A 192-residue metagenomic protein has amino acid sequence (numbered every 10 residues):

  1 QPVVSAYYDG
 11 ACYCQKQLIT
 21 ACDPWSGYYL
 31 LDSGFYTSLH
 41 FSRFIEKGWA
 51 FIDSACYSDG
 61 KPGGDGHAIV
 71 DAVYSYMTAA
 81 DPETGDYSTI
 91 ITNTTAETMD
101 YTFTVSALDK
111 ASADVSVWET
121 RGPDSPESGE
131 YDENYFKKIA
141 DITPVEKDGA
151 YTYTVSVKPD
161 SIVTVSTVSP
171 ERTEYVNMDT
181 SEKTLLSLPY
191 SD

Functional and structural regions predicted by a protein language model:
Q1-H67: Aromatic/acidic polysaccharide-binding cleft in carbohydrate-active enzymes
I19, I45, I52, I69 (+4 more regions): Weak global preference for isoleucine
T20, L39, M77-A79, I90 (+1 more regions): Residues in well-ordered beta-strands of folded domains
D23-P24, C56-V73, M77-E83, D124-F136 (+1 more regions): Intrinsically disordered, low-complexity coil segments
G27, S33-G34, A72-Y74, G85 (+3 more regions): Intrinsically disordered, low-complexity segments enriched in small/polar residues
S54-A113, D160: Carbohydrate-binding surface patches
I91-S191: C-terminal beta-sandwich/jelly-roll accessory domains of carbohydrate-active enzymes
